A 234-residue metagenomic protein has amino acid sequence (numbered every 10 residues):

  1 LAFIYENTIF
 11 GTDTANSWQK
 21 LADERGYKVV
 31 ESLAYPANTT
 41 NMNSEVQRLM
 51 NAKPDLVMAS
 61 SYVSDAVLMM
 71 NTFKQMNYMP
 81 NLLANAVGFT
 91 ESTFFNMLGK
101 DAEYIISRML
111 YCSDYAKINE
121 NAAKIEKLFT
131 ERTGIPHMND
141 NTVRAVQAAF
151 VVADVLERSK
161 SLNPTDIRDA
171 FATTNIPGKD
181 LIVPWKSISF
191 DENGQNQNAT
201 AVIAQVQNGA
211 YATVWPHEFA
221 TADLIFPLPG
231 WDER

Functional and structural regions predicted by a protein language model:
L1-R234: Extracytosolic ligand-binding ectodomains
